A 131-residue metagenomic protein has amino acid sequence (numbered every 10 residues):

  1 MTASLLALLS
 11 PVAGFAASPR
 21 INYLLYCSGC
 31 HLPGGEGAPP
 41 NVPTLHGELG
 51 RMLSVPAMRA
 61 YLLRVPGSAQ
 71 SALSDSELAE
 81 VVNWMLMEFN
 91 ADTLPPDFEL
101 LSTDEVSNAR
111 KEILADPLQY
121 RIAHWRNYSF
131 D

Functional and structural regions predicted by a protein language model:
M1-T2: Bacterial N-terminal signal peptides that target proteins for export
F15-E36, S54-A57: Sequence/structural segment immediately N-terminal to covalent heme-attachment motifs in c-type and related
P19, S54-Y61, E77-L78, S102-A109: Stable alpha-helical elements in mature extracytoplasmic
H31-G34, L49, V65-A69, M85-F89 (+2 more regions): Sec/Tat-exported extracytoplasmic proteins
E36-S71: Gly/Gly-Pro-rich "capping" loops immediately C-terminal to redox-active cysteine motifs in periplasmic/lumenal
A72-V82: Mature extracytoplasmic domains of secretory-pathway proteins
S76, M87-D131: Flexible coil segments in periplasmic/lumen-exposed cytochrome c-class electron-transfer proteins
